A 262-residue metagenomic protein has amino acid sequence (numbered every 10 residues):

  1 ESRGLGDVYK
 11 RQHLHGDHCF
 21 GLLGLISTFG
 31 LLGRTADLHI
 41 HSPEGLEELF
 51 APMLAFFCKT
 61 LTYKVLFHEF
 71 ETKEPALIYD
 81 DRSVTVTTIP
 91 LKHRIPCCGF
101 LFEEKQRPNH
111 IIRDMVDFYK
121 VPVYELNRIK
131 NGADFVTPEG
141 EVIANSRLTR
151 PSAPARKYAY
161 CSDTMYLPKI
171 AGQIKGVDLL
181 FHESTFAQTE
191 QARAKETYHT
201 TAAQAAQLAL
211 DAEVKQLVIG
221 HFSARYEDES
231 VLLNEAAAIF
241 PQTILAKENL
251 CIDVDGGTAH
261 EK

Functional and structural regions predicted by a protein language model:
E1-Y9: Single conserved hydrophobic/aromatic residue that forms the stacking wall/gate of nucleotide- or nucleobase-binding
Y9-H18, H93, H221: Histidine-centered divalent metal-coordination motifs
G21-T28, E227-E235: Metal-dependent catalytic neighborhoods of phosphoester/phosphodiester hydrolases
T35-H39, R156-Y158: Short active-site oxyanion
D37-G45, V218-G220: Short internal beta-strands
F57-F70: A glycine-rich helix N-cap at a beta->alpha junction
E71-I219, D228-I239, D255-K262: Metal-dependent phosphodiesterase/nuclease catalytic metal-binding core
P241-N249: Conserved phosphate-binding/catalytic loops in two-lobed NTP-binding clefts
